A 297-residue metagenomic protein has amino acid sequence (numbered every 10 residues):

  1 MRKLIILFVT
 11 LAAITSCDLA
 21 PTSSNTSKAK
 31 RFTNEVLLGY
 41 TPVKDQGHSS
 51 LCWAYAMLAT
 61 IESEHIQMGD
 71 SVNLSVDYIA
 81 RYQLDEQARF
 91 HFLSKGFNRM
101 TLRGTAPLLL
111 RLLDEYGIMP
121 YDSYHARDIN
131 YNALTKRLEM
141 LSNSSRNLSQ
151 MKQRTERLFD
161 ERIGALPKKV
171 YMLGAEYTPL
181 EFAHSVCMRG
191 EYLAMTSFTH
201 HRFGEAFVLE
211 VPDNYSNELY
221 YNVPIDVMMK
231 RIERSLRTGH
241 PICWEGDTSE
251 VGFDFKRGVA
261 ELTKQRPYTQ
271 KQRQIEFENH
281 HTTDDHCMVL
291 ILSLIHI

Functional and structural regions predicted by a protein language model:
L4-A12: Sec-dependent N-terminal signal peptides
T15-S16: C-terminal motif of bacterial Sec signal peptides marking the signal peptidase cleavage site
P21-A29: Short, low-complexity, disordered segments immediately C-terminal to signal peptides in bacterial exported proteins
F32-Y177, S185, G190-H200, F207-N214 (+2 more regions): Active-site nucleophile-adjacent alpha helix/oxyanion-hole segment immediately C-terminal to the catalytic cysteine
L58, C287-L292: Active-site scaffold segments
Y82, E245-T248, S293: Active-site-proximal beta-strand/loop segments in catalytic clefts of secreted hydrolases
E218-M288: Long, positively charged binding patches that form subdomain-scale interaction surfaces for polyanionic ligands
I295-I297: Conserved small/polar residues in nucleotide/adenosyl-binding loops
